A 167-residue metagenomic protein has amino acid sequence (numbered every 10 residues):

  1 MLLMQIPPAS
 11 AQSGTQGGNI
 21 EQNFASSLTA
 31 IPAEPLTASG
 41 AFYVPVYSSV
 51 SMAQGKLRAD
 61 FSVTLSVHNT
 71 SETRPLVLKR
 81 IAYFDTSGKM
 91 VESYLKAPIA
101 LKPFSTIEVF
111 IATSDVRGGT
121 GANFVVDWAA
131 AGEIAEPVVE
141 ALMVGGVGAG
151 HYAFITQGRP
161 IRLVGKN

Functional and structural regions predicted by a protein language model:
L2-A9: C-terminal segment of classical bacterial N-terminal signal peptides
G14-L28, D115-N167: Terminal connector regions
Q16-G17, A41-V46, L57, T106-G118: Beta-sandwich interaction modules
V50-R58, S71: Short, solvent-exposed beta-strand/turn "edge" segments of beta-rich domains on protein surfaces
L57-T64, A122: Short, solvent-exposed loop/turn segments enriched in Ser/Thr/Gly
S66-R74: Asparagine-centered strand-capping/turn motif at beta-strand->loop junctions
R74-I81, E92-Y94, E136-V138: Short, hydrophobic/aromatic beta-strand segments
D85-N123: Intrinsically disordered, low-complexity Pro/Gly/Ser/Thr-rich segments with frequent PxxP/GP/PP motifs and embedded
